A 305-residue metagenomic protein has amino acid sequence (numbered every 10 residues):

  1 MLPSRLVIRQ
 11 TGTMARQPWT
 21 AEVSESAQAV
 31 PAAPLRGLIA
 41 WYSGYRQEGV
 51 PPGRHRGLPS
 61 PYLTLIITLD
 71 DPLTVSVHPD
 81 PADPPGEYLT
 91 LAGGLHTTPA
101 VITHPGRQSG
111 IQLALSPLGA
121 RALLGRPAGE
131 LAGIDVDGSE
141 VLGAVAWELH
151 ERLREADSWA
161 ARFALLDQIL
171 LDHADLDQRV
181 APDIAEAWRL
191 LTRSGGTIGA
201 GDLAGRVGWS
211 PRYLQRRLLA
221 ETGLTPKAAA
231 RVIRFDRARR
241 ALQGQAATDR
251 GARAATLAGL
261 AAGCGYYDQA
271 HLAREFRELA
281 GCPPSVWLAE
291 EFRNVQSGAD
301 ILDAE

Functional and structural regions predicted by a protein language model:
L2-P211, E221-P226, R240-Y267, C282-E305: Alpha-helical bundle regulatory/interaction domains
L218, A230, E275-R277, L288: DNA major-groove recognition helix of helix-turn-helix
